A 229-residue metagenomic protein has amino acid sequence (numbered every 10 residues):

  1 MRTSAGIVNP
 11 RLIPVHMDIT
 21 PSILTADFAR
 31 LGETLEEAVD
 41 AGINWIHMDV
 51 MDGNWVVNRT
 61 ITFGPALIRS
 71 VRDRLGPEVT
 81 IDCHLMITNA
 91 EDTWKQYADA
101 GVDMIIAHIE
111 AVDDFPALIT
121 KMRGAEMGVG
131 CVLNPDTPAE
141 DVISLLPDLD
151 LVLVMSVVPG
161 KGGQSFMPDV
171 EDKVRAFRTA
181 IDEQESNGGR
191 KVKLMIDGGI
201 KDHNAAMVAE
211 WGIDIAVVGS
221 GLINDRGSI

Functional and structural regions predicted by a protein language model:
R2-T25, G32-E33: N-terminal amphipathic alpha-helix/helix-capping segment at the start of soluble metabolic enzymes
D18-S22, I46-M48, V79-L85, I105-A107 (+4 more regions): Hydrophobic faces of well-ordered beta-strands that scaffold small-molecule active sites in alpha/beta enzyme cores
L31, A38, D49, Y97 (+5 more regions): Conserved, mostly hydrophobic/aromatic
T34-L35, N89-D99, T137-D148, G199-A216: Catalytic cores of alpha/beta
I46-P65, V157-S165: Glycine-rich, proline-tolerant flexible connector loops at the mouths of alpha/beta enzymes
T60-C83, K121-G130, V170-R190, L194: Alpha-helix-loop-beta-strand connector modules within alpha/beta enzyme cores
A107-D113, L153-S165, W211-I229: Glycine-rich phosphate-binding active-site loops on the catalytic face of alpha/beta enzymes
V132-V170: Histidine/lysine/aspartate-rich catalytic loop segments that bind and position anionic ligands
